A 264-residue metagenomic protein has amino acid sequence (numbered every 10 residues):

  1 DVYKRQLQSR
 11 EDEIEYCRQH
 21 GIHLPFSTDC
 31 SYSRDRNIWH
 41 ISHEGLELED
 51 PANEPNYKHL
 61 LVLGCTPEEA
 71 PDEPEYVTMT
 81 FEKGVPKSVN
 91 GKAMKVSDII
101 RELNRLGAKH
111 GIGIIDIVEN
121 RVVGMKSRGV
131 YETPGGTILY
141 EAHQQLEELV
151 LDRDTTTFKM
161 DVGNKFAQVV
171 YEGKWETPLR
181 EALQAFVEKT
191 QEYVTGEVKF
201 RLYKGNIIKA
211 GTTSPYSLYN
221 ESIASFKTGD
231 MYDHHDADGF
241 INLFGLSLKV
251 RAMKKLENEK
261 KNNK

Functional and structural regions predicted by a protein language model:
D1-K264: Nucleotide-activated chemistry modules centered on ATP-dependent adenylation/adenylyltransferase
